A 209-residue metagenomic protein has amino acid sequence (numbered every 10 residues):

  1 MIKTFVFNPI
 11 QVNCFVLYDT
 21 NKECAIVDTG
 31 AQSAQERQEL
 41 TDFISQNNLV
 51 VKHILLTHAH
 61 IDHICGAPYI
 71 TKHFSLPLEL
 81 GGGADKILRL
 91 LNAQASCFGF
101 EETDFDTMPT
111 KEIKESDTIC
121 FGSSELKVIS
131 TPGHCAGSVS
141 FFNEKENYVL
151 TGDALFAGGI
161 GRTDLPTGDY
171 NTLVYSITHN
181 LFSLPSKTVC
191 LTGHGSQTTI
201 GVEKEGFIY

Functional and structural regions predicted by a protein language model:
M1-N47, S140-G152: Conserved beta-strand hairpin/beta-sheet module of binuclear metal-dependent hydrolase folds, prominently
F5, L17, S116-G122: Short acidic-hydrophobic surface loop/beta-edge motif
F5-F7, M108-T110, S130-P132: Short Gly/Pro-enriched turn/cap motifs at secondary-structure boundaries
F15, K111, S116-D117, V139 (+1 more regions): Residue-level detector of beta-strand structural context in well-folded domains
I26-D28, H53-L55, V128-S130: Short catalytic-loop micro-motif centered on adjacent basic/acidic residues
A31-Q32, Q94-C97, F121-Y209: Metallo-beta-lactamase
Q32-Q35, T41-C120, G206-I208: Active-site HxH/HxHxD metal-binding segment of metal-dependent hydrolases
